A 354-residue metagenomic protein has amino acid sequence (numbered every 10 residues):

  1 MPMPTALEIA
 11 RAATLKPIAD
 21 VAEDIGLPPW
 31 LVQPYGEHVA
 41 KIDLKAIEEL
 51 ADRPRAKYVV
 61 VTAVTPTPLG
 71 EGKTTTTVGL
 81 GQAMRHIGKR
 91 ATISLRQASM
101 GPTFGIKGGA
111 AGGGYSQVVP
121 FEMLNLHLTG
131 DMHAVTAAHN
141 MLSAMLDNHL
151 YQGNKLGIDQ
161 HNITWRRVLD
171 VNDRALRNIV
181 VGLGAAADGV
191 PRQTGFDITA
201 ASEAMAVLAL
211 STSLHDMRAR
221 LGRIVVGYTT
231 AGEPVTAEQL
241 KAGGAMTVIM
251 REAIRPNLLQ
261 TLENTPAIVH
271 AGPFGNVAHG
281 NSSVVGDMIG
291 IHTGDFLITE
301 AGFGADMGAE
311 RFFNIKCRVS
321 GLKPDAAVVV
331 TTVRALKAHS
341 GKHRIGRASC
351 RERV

Functional and structural regions predicted by a protein language model:
M1-R353: Flexible phosphate-sensing "switch/lid" loops adjacent to ATP/NTP-binding sites across phosphate-transfer
